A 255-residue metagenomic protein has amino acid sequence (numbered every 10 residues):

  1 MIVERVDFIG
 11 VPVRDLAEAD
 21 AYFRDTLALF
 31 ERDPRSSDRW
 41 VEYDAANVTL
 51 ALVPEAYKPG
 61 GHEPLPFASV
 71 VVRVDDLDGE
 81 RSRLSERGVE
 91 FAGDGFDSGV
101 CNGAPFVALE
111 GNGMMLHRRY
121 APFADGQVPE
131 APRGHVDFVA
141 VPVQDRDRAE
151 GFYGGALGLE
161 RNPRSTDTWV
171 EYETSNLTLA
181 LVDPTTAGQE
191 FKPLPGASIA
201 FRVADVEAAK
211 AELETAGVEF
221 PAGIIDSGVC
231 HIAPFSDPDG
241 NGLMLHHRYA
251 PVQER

Functional and structural regions predicted by a protein language model:
M1-E18, A68-V70, R119-E150, T178 (+2 more regions): N-terminal beta-strand motif that seeds the catalytic metal site of vicinal oxygen chelate
M1-I2, R81-P132, F138-V141, K210 (+1 more regions): Vicinal oxygen chelate
A19-T26, L84, G111, A149-A156 (+2 more regions): Conserved active-site tyrosine of GNAT-family acetyltransferases
A28-R35, E90-G95, G158-R164, F220-I224: Short secondary-structure junctions
F30-L65, G113-Y120, E160-L194, G242-R248: Conserved short beta-strand elements that form part of the metal-binding/catalytic scaffold of enzyme active sites
E42, G103-P105, E171, A200 (+1 more regions): Short hydrophobic/aromatic beta-strand element in the GNAT-like acyltransferase core that lines or flanks the acyl-donor
